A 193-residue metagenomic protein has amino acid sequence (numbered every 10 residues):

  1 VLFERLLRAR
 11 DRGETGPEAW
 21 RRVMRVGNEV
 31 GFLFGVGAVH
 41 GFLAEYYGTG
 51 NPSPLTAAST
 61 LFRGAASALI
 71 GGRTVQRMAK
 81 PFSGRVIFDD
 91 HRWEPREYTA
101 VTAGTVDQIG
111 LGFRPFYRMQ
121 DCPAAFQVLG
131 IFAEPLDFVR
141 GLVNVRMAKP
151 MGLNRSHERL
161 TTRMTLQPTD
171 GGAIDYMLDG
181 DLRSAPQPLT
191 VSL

Functional and structural regions predicted by a protein language model:
V1-T99: Catalytic core of DAGKc-family lipid kinases
L2-F3, R12-G13, R63-A66, M78-S83 (+5 more regions): A short linear-motif detector with a strong N-terminal bias
V26-G27, F34-V36, G104-V106, I131-F132 (+1 more regions): Fold-independent oxyanion-binding glycine-rich loops and adjacent beta-strand/coil segments at enzyme active sites
G35, T102-Y117, L182: Glycine-rich phosphate/pyrophosphate-binding beta-alpha loops
F42-L43, A103-I109, Q187-L193: Short, surface-exposed linear segments at secondary-structure transitions and domain or protein termini
A58-L61, I109, Q120: Hydrophobic transmembrane alpha-helix bundles
F88-P95, R114-L193: ATP/nucleoside-binding phosphotransfer catalytic cores, i.e., glycine-rich phosphate-binding loops
A100-T102, Q127: Non-catalytic alpha-helical scaffold/packing segments enriched in small hydrophobic residues
